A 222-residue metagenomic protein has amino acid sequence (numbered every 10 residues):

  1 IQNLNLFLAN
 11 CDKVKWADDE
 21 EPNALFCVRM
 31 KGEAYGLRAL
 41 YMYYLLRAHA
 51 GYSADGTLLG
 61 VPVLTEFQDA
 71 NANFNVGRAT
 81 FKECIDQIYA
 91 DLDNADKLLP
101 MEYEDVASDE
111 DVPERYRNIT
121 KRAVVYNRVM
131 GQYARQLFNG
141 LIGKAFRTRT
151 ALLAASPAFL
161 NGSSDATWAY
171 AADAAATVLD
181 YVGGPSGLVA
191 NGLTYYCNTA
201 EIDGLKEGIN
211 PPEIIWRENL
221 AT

Functional and structural regions predicted by a protein language model:
I1, K31, A50-V61, I85 (+5 more regions): An aromatic- and glycine-enriched ligand-binding surface/loop that stacks and positions planar moieties
I1-G51, N71-D86, L92-E104: Conserved, well-structured interaction surfaces
T65: Conserved phosphate-interacting/catalytic interface
Q68: Local pocket/hinge segments that shape ligand/substrate recognition
